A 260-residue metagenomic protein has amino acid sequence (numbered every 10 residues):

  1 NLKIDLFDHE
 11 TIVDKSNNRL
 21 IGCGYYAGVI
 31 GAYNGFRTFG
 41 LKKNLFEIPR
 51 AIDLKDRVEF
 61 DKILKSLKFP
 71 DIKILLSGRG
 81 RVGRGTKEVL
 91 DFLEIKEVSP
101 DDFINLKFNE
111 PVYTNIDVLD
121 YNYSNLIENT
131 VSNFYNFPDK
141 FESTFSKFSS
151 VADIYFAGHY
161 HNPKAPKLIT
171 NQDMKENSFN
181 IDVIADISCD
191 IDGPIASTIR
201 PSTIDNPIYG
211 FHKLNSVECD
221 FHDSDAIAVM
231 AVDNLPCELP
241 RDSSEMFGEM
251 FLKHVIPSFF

Functional and structural regions predicted by a protein language model:
I4-F7, K73, K96, E110-P111 (+3 more regions): Structural motif
D5-D61, V183, S188-F260: Adenosine-phosphate binding glycine-rich loop
L20, G24, L75, R79 (+3 more regions): Glycine- and other small-residue-rich loops at beta-strand/loop junctions that grip anionic moieties
Y26-I30, S77, R81, G85 (+7 more regions): Conserved active-site and cofactor/substrate-binding residues in soluble primary-metabolism enzymes
A32-F36, G83, K87, D91 (+4 more regions): Predominant activation on well-ordered alpha-helical scaffold segments within soluble catalytic domains
E47-V151: Glycine-rich phosphate/diphosphate-binding loop of Rossmann-like nucleotide-binding domains
F108-C219: Rossmann-like adenosine-cofactor binding region
